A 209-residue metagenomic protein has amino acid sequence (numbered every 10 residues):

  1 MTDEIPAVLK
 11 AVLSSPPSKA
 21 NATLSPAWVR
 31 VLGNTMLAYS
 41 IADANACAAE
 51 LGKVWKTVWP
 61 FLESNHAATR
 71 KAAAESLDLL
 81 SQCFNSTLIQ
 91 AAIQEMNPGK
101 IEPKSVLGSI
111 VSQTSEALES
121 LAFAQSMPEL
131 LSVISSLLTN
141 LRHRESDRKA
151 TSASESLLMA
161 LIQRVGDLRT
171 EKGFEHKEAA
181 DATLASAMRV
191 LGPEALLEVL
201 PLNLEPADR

Functional and structural regions predicted by a protein language model:
M1, S15, N34-D43, F61 (+7 more regions): Residue-level signature of the C-terminal ends
M1-D43, E50-W55, L62: Extended, solvent-exposed polar beta/coil surface segments
M1-K10, A44-K56, K100-S115, T151-I162 (+1 more regions): Core helices of alpha-solenoid repeat scaffolds
T2-E4, I101-K149: Membrane topogenic helices and adjacent juxtamembrane segments
A11-P26, T57-A72, I101, A117-P128 (+3 more regions): Short coil/turn segments at helix-helix junctions and helix-capping linkers within large alpha-helical proteins
A20-Y39, K71-E95, F123-R144, F174-H176 (+1 more regions): HEAT-repeat alpha-solenoid elements in large eukaryotic scaffold proteins
A27, K53, T57, A72 (+5 more regions): Acidic, Ser/Thr-rich intrinsically disordered and amphipathic helical segments
F174-E205, R209: Extended amphipathic alpha-helical scaffold segments
